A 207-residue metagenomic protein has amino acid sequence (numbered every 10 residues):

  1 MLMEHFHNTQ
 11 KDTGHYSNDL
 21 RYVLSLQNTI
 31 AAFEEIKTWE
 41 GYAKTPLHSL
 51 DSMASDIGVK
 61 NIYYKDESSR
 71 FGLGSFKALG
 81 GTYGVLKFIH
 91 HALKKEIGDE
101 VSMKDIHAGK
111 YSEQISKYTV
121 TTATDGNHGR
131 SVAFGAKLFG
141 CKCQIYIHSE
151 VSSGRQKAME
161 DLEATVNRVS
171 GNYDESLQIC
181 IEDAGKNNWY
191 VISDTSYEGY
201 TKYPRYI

Functional and structural regions predicted by a protein language model:
M1-I207: PLP-dependent amino-acid enzyme catalytic core
